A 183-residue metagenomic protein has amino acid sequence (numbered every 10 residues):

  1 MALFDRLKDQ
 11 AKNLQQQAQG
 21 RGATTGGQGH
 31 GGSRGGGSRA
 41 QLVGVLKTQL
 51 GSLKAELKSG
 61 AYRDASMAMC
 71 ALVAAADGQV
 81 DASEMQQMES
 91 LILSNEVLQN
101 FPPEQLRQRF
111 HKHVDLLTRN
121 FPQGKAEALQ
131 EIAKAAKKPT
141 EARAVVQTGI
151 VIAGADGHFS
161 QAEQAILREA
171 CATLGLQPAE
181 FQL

Functional and structural regions predicted by a protein language model:
M1-L72, A82-L183: Small-residue-enriched hydrophobic alpha-helices in membranes
